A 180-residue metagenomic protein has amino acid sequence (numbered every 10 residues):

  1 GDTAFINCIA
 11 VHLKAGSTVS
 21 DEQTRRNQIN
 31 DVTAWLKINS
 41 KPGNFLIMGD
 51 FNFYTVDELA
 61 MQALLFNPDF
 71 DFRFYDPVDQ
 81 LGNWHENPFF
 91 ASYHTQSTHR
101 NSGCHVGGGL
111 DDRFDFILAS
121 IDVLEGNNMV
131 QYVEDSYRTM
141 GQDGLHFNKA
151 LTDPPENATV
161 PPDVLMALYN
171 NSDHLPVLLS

Functional and structural regions predicted by a protein language model:
G1-A15: Beta-strand-turn-beta hairpins that frame and shape the catalytic cleft of phosphate-ester-processing enzymes
H12-K14, F51-Y54: Catalytic metal-binding/acid-base residues of hydrolase active sites
K14-E22: Surface-exposed cleft-lining segments at the edges of enzyme active sites
D21-P42: A long, amphipathic alpha-helix that forms part of the scaffold/cap immediately adjacent to metal-dependent active
I38-N39, G43, F53-S180: Metal-dependent phosphoester-hydrolase catalytic domains
